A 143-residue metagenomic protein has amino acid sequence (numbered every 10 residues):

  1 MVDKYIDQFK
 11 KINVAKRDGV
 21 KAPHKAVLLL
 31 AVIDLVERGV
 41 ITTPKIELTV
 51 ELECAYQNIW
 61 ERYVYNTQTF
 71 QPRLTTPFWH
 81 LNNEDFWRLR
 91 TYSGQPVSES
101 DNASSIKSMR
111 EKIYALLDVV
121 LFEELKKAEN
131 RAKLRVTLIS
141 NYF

Functional and structural regions predicted by a protein language model:
M1-F143: Intrinsically disordered, charged low-complexity linkers and terminal tails that flank or connect structured domains
